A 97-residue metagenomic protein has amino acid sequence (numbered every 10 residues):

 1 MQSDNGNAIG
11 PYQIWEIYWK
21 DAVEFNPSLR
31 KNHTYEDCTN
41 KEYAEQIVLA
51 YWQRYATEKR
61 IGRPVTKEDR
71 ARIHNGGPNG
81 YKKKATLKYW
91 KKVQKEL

Functional and structural regions predicted by a protein language model:
Y12-I14: Short glycine- and hydrophobic/aromatic-rich loop-to-beta-strand nucleating segment in the catalytic cores
E16-K82, W90-L97: Alpha-helical segment that forms one wall of the substrate-binding/catalytic cleft in peptidoglycan-active domains
A85: Short acidic-hydrophobic sequence patches enriched in Asp/Glu that either
